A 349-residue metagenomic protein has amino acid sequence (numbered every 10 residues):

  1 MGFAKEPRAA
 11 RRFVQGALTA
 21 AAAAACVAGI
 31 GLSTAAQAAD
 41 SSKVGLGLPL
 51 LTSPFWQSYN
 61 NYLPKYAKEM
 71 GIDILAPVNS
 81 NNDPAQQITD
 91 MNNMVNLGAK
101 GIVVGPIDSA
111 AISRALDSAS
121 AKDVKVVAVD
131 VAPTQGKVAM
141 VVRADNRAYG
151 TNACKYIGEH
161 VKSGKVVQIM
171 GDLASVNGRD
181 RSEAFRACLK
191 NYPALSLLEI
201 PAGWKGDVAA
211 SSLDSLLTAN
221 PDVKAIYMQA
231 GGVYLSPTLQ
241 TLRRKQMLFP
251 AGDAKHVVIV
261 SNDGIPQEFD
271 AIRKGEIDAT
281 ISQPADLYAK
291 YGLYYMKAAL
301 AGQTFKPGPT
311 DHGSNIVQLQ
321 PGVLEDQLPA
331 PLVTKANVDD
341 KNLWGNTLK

Functional and structural regions predicted by a protein language model:
D40, C188, Y291, Y295-K349: Hinge/cleft segment of the Venus flytrap/periplasmic-binding protein
K43-Y62, Y66-M70, L75-N93, A99 (+3 more regions): Extracytoplasmic "Venus flytrap"
L46-G47, A99-P106, K125-V129, V167-Q168 (+4 more regions): Periplasmic-binding protein-like
F55-M70, Y149-A153, V176-L195, S212 (+1 more regions): Short, solvent-exposed amphipathic alpha-helices that sit in or adjacent to ligand/effector-binding or catalytic
K68-S80, V167-Q168, L189-G206: Short beta-strand elements in bilobed, periplasmic/extracellular small-molecule ligand-binding domains
Q87, V142-V166, R179-D180, D207-A210 (+2 more regions): Hydrophobic alpha-helical segments within soluble ligand-binding/sensing domains
N92, V104-S120, F185, G203-A271: Hydrophobic alpha-helical
G101, S109-A148, E159-K165, A174 (+2 more regions): Flexible loop/hinge segments that line or gate small-molecule binding clefts
